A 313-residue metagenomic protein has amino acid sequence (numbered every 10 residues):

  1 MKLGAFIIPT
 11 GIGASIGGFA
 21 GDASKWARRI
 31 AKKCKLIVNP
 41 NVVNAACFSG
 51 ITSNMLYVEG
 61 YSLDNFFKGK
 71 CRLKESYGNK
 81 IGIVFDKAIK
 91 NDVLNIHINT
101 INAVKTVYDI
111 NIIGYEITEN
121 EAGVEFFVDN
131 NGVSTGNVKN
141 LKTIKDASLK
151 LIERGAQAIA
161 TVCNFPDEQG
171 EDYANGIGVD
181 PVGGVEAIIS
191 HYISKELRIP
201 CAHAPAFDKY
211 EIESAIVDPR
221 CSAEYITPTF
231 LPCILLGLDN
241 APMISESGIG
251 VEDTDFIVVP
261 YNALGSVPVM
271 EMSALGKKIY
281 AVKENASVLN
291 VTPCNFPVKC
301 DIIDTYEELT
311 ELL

Functional and structural regions predicted by a protein language model:
M1-G183: Metallocofactor- and cofactor-centric catalytic cores in central/energy metabolism, strongly enriched
G18, F48-I51, G170-A174, I212-A215 (+2 more regions): A short acidic (Asp/Glu
L36, I112, P200-C201, I279: Hydrophobic beta-strand scaffold residues
D64-F66, G176, D180-A202, L289-L313: Ser/Thr/Gly-rich flexible loops in soluble cytosolic domains mediating phosphotransfer, phosphorylation
Y108, L197, A274-G276: Short, structured coil segments at secondary-structure junctions
N130-V138, A147-E153, I159-V162, P166 (+2 more regions): Generic multipass alpha-helical transmembrane bundles of integral membrane proteins
D208-I212, T229-L313: C-terminal functional extensions of proteins
